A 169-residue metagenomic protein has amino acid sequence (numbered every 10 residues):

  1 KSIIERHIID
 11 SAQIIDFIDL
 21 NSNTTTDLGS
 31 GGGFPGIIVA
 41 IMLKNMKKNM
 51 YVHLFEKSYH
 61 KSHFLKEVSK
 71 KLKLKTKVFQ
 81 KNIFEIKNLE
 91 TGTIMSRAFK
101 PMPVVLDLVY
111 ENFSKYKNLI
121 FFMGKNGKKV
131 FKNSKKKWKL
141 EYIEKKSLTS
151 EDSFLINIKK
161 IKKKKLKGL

Functional and structural regions predicted by a protein language model:
K1-I15: Conserved SAM-binding loop and adjacent beta-strand
A12-T91, S96: Conserved SAM/SAH cofactor-binding pocket of Class I
V39, M123, I158: Residue-level signal for inorganic ion chemistry
K57, F122-N126: Short strand-turn motif at the edge of the Rossmann-like AdoMet-binding core
K66, L106-V109, K132-N133: Short amphipathic alpha-helical segments
F99-M102, K125-G127: Short beta->alpha connector loops
L106-L119: A short glycine-rich, Lys/Arg-flanked "PGG" loop and its adjoining helix->strand segment in the class I
N126-L169: Active-site capping/gating segments
